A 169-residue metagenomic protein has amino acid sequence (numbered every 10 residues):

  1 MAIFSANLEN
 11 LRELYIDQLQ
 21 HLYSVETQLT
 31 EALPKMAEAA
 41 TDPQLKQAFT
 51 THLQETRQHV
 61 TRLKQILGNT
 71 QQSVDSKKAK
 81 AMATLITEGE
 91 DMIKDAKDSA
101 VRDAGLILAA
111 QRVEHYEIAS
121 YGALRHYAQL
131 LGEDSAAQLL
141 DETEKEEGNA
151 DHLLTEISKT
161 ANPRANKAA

Functional and structural regions predicted by a protein language model:
M1-A169: Amphipathic alpha-helical hairpins
